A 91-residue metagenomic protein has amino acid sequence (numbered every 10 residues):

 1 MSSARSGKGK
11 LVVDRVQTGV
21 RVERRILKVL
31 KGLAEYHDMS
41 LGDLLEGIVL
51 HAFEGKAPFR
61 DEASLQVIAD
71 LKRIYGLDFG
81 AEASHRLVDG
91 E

Functional and structural regions predicted by a protein language model:
M1-V12: Arg/Lys-rich, low-complexity, intrinsically disordered N-terminal tails that contact nucleic acids
D14-L30: Short amphipathic alpha-helix starts
L30-K31, L45: Short hydrophobic alpha-helical segments that form membrane-spanning helices or hydrophobic packing faces of helical
A34: The alpha-helix within a helix-turn-helix
H37-L65: Short, basic amphipathic alpha-helical segments that act as recognition/interaction helices in nucleic-acid-binding
E54-E91: Short, positively charged interaction helices/loops
